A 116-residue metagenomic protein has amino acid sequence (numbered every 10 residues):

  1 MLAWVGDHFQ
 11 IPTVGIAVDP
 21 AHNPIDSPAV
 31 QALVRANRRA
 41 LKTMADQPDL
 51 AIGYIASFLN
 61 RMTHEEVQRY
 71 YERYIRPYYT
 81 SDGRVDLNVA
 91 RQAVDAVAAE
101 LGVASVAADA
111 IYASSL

Functional and structural regions predicted by a protein language model:
M1, A104-S105: Short secondary-structure junctions
M1-I11: Short beta-strand->loop
V5-G6, P20, V85-N88: Short, structured secondary-structure boundary patches
I11, R73-I75, S114-L116: Short secondary-structure boundary/hinge segments and terminal tails
P12-A29: A bilobed periplasmic-binding-protein/Venus flytrap-type ligand-binding module shared by bacterial periplasmic
V18, S81, L87, A113-S114: Generic structural "secondary-structure junction" signal
P24-V103: Secondary-structure end/capping motifs
V106-L116: Hinge/cleft segment of the Venus flytrap/periplasmic-binding protein
